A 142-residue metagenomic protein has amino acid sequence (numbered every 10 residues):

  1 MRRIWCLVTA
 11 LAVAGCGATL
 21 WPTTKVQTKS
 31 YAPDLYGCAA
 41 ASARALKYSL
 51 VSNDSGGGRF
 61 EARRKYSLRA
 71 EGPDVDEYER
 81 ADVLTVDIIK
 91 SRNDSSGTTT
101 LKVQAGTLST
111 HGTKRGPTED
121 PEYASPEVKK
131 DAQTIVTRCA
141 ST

Functional and structural regions predicted by a protein language model:
M1-C16: Sec-dependent bacterial lipoprotein signal peptides
G17-T142: Ser/Thr-rich, low-complexity intrinsically disordered terminal regions
